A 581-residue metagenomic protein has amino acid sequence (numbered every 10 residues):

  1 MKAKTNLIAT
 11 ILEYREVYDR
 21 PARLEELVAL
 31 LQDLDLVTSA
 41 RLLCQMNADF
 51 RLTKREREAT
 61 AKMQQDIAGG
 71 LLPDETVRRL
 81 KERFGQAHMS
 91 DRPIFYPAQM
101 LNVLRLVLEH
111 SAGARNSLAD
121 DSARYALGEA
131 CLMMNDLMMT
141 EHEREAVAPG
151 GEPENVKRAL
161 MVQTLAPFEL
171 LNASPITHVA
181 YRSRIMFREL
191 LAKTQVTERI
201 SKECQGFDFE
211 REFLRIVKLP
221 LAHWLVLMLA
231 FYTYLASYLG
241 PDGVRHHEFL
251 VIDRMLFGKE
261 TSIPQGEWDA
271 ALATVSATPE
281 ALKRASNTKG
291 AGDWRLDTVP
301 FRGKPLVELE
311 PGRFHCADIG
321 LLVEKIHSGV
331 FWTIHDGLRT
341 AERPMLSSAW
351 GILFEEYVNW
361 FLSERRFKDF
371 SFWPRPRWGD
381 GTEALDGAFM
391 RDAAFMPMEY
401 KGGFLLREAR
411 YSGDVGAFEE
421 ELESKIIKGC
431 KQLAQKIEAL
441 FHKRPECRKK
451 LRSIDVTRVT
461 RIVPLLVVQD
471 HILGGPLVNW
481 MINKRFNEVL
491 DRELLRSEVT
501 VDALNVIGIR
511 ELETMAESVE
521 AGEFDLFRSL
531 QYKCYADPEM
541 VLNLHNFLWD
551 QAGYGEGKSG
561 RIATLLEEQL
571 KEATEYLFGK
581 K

Functional and structural regions predicted by a protein language model:
M1-I352, E356, W360-K368, H442-L465 (+1 more regions): Acidic, metal-dependent phosphodiester-chemistry machinery of nucleic-acid enzymes
E342-W350, F354, T382, D386 (+1 more regions): Conserved aromatic-histidine-acidic binding/catalytic patches
L362, G387-F389, A394-G402: Conserved catalytic cores of phosphodiester-cleaving nucleases, focusing on short active-site segments
R365-E383, G387-M390: A short acidic/basic microdomain associated with nuclease active sites
R375-R377, A384-L385, Y411-G413, L451-R452 (+1 more regions): Composition- and surface-driven signal marking solvent-exposed, interaction-prone regions in large proteins
R375-R377, D392, K401-G403, Q469: An acidic- and aromatic-residue-enriched active-site/binding cleft used to recognize and process polar
G379-E383, M396, F404-R407, H471-G475: Flexible loop/turn segments at secondary-structure boundaries
G402-P464: Catalytic cores of nucleic-acid endonucleases
